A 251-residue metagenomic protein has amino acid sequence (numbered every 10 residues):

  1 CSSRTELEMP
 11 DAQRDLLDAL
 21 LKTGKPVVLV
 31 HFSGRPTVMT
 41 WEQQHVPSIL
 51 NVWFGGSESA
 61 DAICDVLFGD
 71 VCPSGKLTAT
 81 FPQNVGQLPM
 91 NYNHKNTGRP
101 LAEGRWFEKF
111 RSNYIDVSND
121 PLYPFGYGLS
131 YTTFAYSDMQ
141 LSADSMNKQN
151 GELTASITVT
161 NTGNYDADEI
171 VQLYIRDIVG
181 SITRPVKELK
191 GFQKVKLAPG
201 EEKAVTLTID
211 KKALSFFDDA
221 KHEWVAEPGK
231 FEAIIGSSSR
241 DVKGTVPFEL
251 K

Functional and structural regions predicted by a protein language model:
C1-H45: Hydrophobic helix-and-loop "lid/oligomerization" segment in the mid-to-C-terminal part of catalytic domains
L7, D11-A19, D61, D65 (+3 more regions): Feature representing long, continuous alpha-helical segments
F32-D168, Y174, P228, E232-G236 (+2 more regions): Secreted, periplasmic, or luminal enzymes acting at the cell surface/secretory milieu
E152-T154, E202-T206, K243-T245: Intrinsic-disorder/low-complexity, polar/charged segments enriched in Ser/Thr/Lys/Arg/Asp/Glu/Gln
N164-S181, K187-L189: Short acidic, flexible loop segments centered on an aromatic residue
S181-D219: Intrinsically disordered, low-complexity Pro/Gly/Ser/Thr-rich segments with frequent PxxP/GP/PP motifs and embedded
T208-S237: Short, surface-exposed ligand- or partner-binding patches at beta-edge/loop junctions that are enriched in aromatics
